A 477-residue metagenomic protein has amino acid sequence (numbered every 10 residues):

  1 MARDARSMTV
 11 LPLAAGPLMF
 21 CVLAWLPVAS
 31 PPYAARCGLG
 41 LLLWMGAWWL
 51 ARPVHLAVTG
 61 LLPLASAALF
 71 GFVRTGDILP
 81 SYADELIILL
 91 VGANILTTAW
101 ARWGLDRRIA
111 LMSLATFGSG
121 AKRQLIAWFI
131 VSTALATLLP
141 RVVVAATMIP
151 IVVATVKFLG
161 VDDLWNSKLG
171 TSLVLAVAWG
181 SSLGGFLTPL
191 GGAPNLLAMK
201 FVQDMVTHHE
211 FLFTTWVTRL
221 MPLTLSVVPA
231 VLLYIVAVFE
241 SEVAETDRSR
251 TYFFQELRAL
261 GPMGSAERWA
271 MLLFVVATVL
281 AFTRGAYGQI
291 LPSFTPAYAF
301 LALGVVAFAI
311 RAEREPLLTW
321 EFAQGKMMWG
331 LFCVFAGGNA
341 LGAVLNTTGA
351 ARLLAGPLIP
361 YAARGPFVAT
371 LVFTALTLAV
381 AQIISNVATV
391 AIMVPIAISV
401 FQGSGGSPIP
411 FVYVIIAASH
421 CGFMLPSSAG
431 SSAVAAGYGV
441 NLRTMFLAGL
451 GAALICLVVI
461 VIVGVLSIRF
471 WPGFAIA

Functional and structural regions predicted by a protein language model:
M1-L89, T207, T215-G356, G451-A477: Hydrophobic transmembrane alpha-helices of multi-pass small-molecule transporters
G16-F20, G40-A47, W128-T133, V177-G180 (+3 more regions): Hydrophobic, membrane-inserted alpha-helices
L26-G40, A83-I95, R141-A145, T295-L303 (+3 more regions): Structural signature of hydrophobic alpha-helical transmembrane segments
V58-L164, Q324, G330-S404, A477: Membrane-embedded alpha-helical segments and adjacent helix-loop junctions characteristic of multi-pass solute
P63-L64, V142-K157, V174-L175, L187-V206 (+5 more regions): Re-entrant/interfacial helical elements at transmembrane boundaries that shape and gate the permeation pathway
L90, A121-A134, D162-G184, F211-R219 (+3 more regions): Alpha-helical transmembrane segments of multi-pass membrane proteins
L159-A244, R258, S407, S432-G464 (+1 more regions): Membrane-core helix-loop-helix motifs of multi-pass transport proteins
Q382, A397, S404-T444: C-terminal structured "cap/appendage" subdomains that terminate the fold
